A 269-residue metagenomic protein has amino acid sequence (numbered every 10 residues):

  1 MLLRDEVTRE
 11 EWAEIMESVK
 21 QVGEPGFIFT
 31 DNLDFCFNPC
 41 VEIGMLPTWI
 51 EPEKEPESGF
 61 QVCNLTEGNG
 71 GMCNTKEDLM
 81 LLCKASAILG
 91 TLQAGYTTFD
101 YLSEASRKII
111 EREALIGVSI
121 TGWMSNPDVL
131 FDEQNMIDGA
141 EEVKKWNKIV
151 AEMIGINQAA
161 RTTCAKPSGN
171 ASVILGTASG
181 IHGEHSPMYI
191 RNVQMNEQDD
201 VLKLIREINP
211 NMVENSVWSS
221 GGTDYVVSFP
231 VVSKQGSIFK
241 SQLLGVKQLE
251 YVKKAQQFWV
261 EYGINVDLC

Functional and structural regions predicted by a protein language model:
M1, T97-A105, I120-P167: Internal maturation/activation junctions in enzymes
M1-L33, F37, L115-K144: Conserved, charged catalytic cores of large soluble enzymes
V7-E10, F60-C63, E77-K84, E111-T121 (+4 more regions): Conserved active-site and cofactor/substrate-binding residues in soluble primary-metabolism enzymes
E11-I15, K20-E24, S58-Q61, G117-S119 (+3 more regions): Short, well-ordered loop/turn elements at secondary-structure boundaries
A13-E17, M124, A140, K144-A151 (+4 more regions): Short, well-ordered alpha-helical packing segments
M16, P56, C73, E77 (+5 more regions): Alpha-helix capping and helix-loop boundary segments enriched in small/acidic/polar residues
I28, A160, V173-I174: Short capping micro-motif at the N-terminus of alpha-helices
N38-C73, C83-D100, R112, P167 (+1 more regions): Catalytic alpha/beta core of large soluble enzyme barrels
